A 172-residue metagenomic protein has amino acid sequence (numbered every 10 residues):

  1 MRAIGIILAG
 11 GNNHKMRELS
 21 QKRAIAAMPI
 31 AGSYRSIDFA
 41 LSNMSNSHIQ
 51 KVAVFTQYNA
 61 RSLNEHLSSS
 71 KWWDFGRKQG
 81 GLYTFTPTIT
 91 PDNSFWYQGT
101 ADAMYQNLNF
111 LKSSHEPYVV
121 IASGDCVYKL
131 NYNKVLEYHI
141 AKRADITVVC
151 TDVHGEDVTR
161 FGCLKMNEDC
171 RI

Functional and structural regions predicted by a protein language model:
M1-I172: Unchanged
